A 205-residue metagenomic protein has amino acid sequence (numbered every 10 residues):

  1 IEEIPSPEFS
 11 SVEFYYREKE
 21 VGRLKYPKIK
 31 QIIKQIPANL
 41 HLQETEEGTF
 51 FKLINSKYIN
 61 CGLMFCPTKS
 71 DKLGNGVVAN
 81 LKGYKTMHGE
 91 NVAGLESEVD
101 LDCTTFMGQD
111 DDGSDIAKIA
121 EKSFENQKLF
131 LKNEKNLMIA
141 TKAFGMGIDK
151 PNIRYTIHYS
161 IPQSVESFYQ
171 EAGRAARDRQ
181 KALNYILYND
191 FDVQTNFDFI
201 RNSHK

Functional and structural regions predicted by a protein language model:
E3-F144, I148-K205: C-terminal helicase lobe
